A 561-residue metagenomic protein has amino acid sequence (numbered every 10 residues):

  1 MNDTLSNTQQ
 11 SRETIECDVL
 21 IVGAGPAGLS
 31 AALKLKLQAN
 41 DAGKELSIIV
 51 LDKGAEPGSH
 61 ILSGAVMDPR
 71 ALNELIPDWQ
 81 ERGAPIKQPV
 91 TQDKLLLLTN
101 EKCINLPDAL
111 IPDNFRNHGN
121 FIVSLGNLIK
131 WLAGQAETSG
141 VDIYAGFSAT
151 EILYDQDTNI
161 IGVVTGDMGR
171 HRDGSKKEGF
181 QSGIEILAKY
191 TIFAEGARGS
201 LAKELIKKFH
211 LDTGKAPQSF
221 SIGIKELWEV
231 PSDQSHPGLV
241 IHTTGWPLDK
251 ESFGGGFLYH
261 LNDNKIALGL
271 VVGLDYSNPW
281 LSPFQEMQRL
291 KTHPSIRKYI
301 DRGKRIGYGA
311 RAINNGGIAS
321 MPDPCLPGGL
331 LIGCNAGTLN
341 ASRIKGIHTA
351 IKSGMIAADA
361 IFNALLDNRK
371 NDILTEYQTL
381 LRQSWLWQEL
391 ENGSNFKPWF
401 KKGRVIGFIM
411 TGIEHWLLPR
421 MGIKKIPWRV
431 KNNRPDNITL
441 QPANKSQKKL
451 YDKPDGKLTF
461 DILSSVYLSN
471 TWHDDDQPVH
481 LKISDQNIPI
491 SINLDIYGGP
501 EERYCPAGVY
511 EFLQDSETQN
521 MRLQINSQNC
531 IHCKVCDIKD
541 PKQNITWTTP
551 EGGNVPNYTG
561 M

Functional and structural regions predicted by a protein language model:
M1-E16, D173-G183: A short, basic/flexible loop-to-alpha-helix module at the beginning of a structural domain
V19-I49: N-terminal Rossmann-like FAD-binding beta1-loop-alpha1 element of flavoenzymes
E45, K53-K102: N-terminal FAD cofactor-binding segment of flavoenzymes
G126, W131, Q135-I296, I356 (+1 more regions): Predominantly flavin-linked oxidoreductase catalytic cores and closely associated redox partners
A310-A341, S465-D476, P489-Y504, E511: FAD-binding beta-loop-beta segment adjacent to the flavin cofactor pocket
G337-R343, D359-R404, Q519, Q524 (+1 more regions): Active-site-proximal substrate-binding core of FAD-dependent oxidoreductases
F400-K457: C-terminal auxiliary extensions adjacent to catalytic cores
D495-Q528, K534-N557: Iron-sulfur cluster-binding cysteine motifs and their immediate structural context in ferredoxin-like electron-transfer
